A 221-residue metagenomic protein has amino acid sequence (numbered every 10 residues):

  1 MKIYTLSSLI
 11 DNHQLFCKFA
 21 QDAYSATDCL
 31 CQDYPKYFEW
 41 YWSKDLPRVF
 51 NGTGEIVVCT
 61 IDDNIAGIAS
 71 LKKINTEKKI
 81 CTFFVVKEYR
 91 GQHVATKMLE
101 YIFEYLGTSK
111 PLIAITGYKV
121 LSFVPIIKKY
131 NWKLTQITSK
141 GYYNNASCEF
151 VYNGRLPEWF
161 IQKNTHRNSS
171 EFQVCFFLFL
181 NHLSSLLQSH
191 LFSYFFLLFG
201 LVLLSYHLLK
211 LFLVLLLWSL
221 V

Functional and structural regions predicted by a protein language model:
M1-Y41, I161-N164, N168: Short amphipathic alpha-helix that is part of the acyltransferase structural core
C29-I56, T60: Active-site rim helix/loop that mediates acceptor-substrate recognition in acyltransferases
V58, N64-K72, K79-F84: Conserved beta-strand in the GNAT
V85, G91-E104: Conserved acetyl-CoA-binding loop-helix of GNAT-fold acetyltransferases
L106-Y118: Conserved GNAT acetyl-CoA-binding A-motif
Y118-T138: Conserved active-site alpha-helix within GNAT-family acetyltransferase domains
K140-F172, F179: C-terminal "cap" of GNAT-fold acetyltransferases
